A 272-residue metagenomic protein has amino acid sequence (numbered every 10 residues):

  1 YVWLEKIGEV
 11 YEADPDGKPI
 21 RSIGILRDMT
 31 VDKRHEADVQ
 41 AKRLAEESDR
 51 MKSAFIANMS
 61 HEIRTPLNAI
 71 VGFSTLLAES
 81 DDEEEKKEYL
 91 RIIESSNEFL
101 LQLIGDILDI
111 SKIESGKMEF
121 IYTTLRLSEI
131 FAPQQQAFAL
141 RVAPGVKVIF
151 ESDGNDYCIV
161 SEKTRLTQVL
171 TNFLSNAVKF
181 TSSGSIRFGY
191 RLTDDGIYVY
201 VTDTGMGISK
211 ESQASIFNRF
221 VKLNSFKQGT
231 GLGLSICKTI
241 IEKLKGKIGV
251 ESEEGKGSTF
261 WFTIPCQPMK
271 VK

Functional and structural regions predicted by a protein language model:
K6-G8, L26: Sensory-domain boundary capping and coupling elements
K18-D28: PAS-family sensory domains
D38-L77: Primarily the dimerization/phosphotransfer
S95-L100: Short alpha-helical segment of the dimerization/phosphotransfer core of two-component systems
S111-Y122: Helix-loop junction within the histidine kinase core
I208-F220, F260: Short conserved segment of the HATPase_c
G233, C237: Short alpha-helical Gxxx[C/S/T] motif in the catalytic ATP-binding
